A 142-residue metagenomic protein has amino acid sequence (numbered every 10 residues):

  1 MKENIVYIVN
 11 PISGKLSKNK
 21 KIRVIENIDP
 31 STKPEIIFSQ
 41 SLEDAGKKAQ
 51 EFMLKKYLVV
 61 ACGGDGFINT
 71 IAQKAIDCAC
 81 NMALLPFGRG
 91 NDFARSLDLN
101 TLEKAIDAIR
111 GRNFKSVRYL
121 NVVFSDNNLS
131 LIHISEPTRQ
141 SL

Functional and structural regions predicted by a protein language model:
M1-V59, N69, Q73, D77 (+1 more regions): ATP/NTP phosphate-donor binding region
P11-I12, D126, R139: Glycine-rich beta-alpha junction loops
P34-F38, M82, Y119: Conserved beta-strand scaffold positions in the cores of enzyme catalytic domains, especially in NTP/NDP-utilizing
C62: Active-site-proximal cofactor/substrate-binding loop regions of enzyme domains
D65: Polar, low-complexity loop segments and adjacent catalytic/binding residues used for recognizing and processing sugar
C78-S96: Short, acidic/small-residue loops that bind anionic groups at enzyme active sites
D92-N127: Short, glycine-/small-residue-rich phosphate/pyrophosphate-handling segment
I132-L142: Single conserved hydrophobic/aromatic residue that forms the stacking wall/gate of nucleotide- or nucleobase-binding
